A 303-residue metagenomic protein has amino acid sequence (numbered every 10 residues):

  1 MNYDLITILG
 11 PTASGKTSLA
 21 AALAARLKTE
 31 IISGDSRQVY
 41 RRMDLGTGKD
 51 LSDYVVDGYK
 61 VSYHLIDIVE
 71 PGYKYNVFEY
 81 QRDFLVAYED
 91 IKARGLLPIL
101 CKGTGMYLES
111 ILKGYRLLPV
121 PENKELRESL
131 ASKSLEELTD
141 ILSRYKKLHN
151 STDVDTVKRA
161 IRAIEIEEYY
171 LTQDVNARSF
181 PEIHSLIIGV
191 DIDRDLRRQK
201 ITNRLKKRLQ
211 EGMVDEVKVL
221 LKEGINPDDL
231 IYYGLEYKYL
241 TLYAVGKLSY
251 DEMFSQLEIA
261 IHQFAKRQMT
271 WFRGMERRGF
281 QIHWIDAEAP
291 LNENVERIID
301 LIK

Functional and structural regions predicted by a protein language model:
M1-K303: Phosphate/pyrophosphate-binding catalytic cores of soluble transferases and nucleic-acid-acting enzymes
